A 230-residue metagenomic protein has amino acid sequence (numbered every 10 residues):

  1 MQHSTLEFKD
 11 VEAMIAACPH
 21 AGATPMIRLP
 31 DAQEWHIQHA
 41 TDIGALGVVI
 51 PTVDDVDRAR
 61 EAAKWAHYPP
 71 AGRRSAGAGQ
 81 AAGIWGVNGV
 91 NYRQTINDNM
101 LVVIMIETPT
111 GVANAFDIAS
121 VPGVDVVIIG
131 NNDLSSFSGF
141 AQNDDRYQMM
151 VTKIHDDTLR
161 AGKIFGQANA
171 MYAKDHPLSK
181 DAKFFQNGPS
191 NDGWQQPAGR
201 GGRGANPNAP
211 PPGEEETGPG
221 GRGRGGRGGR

Functional and structural regions predicted by a protein language model:
M1-R230: Expand to "…catalyze enediolate/carbanion chemistry for C-C bond making/breaking, isomerization, decarboxylation
